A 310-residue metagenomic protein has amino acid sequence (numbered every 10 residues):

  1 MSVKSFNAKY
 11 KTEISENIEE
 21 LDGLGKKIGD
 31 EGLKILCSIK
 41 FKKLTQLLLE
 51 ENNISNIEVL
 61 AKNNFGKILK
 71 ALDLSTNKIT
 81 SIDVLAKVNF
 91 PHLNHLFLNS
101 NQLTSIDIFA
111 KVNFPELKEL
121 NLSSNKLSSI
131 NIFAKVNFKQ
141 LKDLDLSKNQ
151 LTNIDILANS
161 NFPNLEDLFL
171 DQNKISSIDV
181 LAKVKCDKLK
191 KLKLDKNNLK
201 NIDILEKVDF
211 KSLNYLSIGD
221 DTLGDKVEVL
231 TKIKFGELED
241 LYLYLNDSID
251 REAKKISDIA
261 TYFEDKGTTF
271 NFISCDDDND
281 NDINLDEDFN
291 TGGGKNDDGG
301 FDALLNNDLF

Functional and structural regions predicted by a protein language model:
S2-K4, K11-E58, L69: LRR N-terminal entry segment and analogous cap-like coil->beta motifs
I18, G23, S212-F310: C-terminal capping region of solenoid repeat domains
E19-G23, L44-L49, L69-L74, N94-L98 (+7 more regions): Conserved hydrophobic beta-strand positions in leucine-rich repeat
K26, N52, N77, N101 (+6 more regions): Conserved "Asn-ladder"/turn position within leucine-rich repeats
L33-K40, E58-G66, D83-F90, D107-F114 (+6 more regions): A structural signal for leucine-rich repeat
E58, A71-D73, D83, N89 (+19 more regions): Asp/Glu-rich intrinsically disordered low-complexity tracts
